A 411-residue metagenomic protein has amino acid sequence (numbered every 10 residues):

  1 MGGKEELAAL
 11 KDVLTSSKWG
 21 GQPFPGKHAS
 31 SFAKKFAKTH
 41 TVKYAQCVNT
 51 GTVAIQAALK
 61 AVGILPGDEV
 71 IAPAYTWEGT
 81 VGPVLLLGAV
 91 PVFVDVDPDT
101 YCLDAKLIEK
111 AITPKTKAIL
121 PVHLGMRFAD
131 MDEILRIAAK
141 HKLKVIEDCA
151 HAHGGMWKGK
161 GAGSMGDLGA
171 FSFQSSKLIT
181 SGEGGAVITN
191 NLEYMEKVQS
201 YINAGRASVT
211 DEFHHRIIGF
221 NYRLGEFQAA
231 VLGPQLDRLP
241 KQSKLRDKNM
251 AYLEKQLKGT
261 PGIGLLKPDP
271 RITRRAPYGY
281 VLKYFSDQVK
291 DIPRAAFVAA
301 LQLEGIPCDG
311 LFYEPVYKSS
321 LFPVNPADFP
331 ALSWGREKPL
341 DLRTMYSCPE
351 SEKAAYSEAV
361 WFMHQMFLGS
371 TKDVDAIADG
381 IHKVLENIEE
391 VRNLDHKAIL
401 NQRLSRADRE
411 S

Functional and structural regions predicted by a protein language model:
M1-Q22, W361-M363, E410-S411: N-terminal "arm"/small-domain region of PLP-dependent enzymes with the aminotransferase-like
K18-E69, P83-L85, F93-D95, K160: Phosphate-binding glycine-rich loop
S30-K34, V42-K43, K106, A118-V122 (+5 more regions): PLP-dependent aminotransferase class I/II
T41, A57, S175, I179-E183 (+1 more regions): Conserved beta-strand->loop/alpha-helix structural units within folded catalytic cores of enzymes with alpha/beta
Q46, I71, V92, V145-I146 (+3 more regions): Structural detector of well-ordered beta-strand residues that form the stable sheet scaffold of enzyme domains
K60-C149, M156: PLP-dependent aminotransferase-like
E147-S181, T210-R216: Conserved active-site segment immediately N-terminal to the catalytic lysine that forms the internal aldimine
S164-N203, E226-A229: Active-site PLP attachment segment
